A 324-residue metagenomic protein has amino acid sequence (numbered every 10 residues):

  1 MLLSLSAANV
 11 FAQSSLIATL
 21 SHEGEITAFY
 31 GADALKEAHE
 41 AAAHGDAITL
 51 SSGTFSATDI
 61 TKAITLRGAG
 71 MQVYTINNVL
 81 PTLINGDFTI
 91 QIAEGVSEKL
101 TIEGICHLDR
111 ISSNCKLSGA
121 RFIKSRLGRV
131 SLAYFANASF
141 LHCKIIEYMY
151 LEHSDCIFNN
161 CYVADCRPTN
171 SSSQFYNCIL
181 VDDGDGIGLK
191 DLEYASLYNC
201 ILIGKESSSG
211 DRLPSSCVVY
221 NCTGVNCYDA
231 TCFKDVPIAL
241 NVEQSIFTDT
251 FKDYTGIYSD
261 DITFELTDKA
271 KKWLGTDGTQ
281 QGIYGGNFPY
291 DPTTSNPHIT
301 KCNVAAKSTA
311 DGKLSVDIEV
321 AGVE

Functional and structural regions predicted by a protein language model:
M1-L16: Bacterial Sec-dependent N-terminal signal peptides
A18-S56: Acidic Gly/Asp/Thr-rich repetitive segments characteristic of extracellular carbohydrate-active and adhesion proteins
H44-T65, A69-T75: N-terminal extracellular ligand-recognition/capping segment immediately after the signal peptide
G53-T54, A69-V73, G224, Y228-D229 (+2 more regions): Acidic glycine-/aspartate-rich tracts in secreted/extracellular proteins
T65-S113, R126: Right-handed parallel beta-helix/beta-spiral solenoid domain characteristic of secreted/periplasmic
I102, L108-N114, L127-D260: Predominantly extracellular beta-rich ligand-binding scaffolds that present long acidic/polar faces for carbohydrate
I238-T293: C-terminal accessory segments
T279-L314, A321: Short, compositionally biased P/S/T/A/G/V-rich stretches that sit at domain boundaries
